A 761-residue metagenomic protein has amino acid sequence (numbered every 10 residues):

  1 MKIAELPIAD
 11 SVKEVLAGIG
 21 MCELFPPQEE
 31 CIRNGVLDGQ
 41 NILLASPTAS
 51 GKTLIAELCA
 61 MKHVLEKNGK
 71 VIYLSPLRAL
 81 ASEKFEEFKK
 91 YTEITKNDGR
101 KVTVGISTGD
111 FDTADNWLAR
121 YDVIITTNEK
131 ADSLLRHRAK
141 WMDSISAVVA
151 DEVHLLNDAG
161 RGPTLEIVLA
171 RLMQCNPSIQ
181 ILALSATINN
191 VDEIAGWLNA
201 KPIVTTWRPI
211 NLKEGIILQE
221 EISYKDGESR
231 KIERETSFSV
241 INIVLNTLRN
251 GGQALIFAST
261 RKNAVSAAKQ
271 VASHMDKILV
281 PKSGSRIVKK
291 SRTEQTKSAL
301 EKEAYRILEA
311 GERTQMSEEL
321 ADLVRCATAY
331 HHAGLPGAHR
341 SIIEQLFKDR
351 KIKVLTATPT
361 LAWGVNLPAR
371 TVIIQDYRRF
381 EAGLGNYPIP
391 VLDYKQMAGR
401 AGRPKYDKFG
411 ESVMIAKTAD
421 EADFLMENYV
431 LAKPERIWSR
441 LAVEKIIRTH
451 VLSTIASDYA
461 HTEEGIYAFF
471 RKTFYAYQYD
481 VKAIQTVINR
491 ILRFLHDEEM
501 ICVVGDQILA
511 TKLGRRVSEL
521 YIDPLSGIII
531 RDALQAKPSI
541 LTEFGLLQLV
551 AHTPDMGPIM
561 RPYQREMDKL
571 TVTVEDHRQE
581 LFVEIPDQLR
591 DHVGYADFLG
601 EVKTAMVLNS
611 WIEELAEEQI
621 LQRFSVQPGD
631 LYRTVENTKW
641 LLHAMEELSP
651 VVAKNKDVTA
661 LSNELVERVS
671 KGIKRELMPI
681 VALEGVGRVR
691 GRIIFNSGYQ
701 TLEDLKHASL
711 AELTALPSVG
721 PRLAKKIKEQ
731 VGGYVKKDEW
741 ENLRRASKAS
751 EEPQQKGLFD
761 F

Functional and structural regions predicted by a protein language model:
K2-A45: Conserved pre-motif I regulatory segment
K62-E83: Conserved SF1/SF2 helicase motif Ia
Y73, Y91-G105, K262-V354, G383 (+1 more regions): Conserved C-terminal RecA-like helicase domain
G109-S146: Conserved helix/coil segment N-terminal to the catalytic DExD/H
E129-D132, A139-C175: SF2 helicase catalytic motif II
L184, N189-Q270, A329: Conserved interdomain linker/interface between the two RecA-like ATPase lobes of SF2 helicase motors
T371, R378-F380, P390-N428: Conserved segment of the helicase C-terminal RecA-like domain
S453, N489-I491, D497-E498, C502-A682 (+1 more regions): C-terminal helical accessory/scaffold domains
